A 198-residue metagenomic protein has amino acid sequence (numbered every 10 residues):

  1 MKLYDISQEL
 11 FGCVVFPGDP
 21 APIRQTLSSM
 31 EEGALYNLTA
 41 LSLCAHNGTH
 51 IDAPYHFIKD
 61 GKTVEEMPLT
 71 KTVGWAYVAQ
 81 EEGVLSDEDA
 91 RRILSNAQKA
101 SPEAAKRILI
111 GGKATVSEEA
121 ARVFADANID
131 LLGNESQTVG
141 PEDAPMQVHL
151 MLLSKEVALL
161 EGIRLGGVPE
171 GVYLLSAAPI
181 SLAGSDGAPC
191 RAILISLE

Functional and structural regions predicted by a protein language model:
M1-E198: Active-/binding-site microenvironments in catalytic and ligand-binding cores
